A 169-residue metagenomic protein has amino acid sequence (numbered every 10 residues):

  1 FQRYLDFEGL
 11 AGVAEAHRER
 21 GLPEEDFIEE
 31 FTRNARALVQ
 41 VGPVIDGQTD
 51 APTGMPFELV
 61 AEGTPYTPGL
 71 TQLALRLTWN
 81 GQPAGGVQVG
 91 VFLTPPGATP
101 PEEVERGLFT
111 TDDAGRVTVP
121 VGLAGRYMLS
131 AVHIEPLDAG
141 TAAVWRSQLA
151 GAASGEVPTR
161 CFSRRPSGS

Functional and structural regions predicted by a protein language model:
F1, P68-L70, G115, L123-Y127: Short tyrosine-centred short linear motifs in exposed loops/low-complexity segments
F1-R3, E135-T141: Short acidic/polar inter-strand loop motif in beta-rich domains
R3-L10: Extended, polar beta-sheet/loop recognition surfaces of beta-rich domains that mediate binding to diverse ligands
A11-V87, L93-E102, V144-C161, R165-S169: Beta-strand-rich domain onsets/edges
E102-V104, F109, P136-D138, R146-Q148: Short, charged/polar low-complexity linear motifs in solvent-exposed/disordered segments
E105-G125: Glycine-centered loop-to-beta-strand initiation motif
Y127-I134: A short, solvent-exposed beta-strand micro-motif common in secreted/extracellular proteins
